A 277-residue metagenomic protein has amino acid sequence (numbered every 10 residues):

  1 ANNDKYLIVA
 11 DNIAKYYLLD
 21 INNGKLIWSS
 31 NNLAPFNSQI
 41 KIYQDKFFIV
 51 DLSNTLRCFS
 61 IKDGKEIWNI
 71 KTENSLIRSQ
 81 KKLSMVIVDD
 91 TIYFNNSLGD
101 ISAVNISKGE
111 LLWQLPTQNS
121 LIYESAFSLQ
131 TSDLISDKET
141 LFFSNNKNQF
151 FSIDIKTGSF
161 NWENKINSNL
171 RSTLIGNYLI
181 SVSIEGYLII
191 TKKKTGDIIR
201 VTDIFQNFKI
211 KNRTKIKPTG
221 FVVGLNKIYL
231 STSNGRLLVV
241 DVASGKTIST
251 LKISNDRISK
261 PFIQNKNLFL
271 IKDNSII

Functional and structural regions predicted by a protein language model:
A1-N2, K25-Q44, K65-D89, E110-K138 (+3 more regions): Extracytoplasmic beta-rich repeat domains
A1-N3, L7-N12, L18, S29-S30: Post-signal-peptide, soluble extracytosolic/periplasmic N-terminal scaffold domains of envelope/secretory systems
D11-N12, Q44, D51-L52, D89 (+8 more regions): Structural signature of WD-repeat beta-propellers
D20-G24, S60-G64, N105-G109, D154-T157 (+2 more regions): Short loop/turn segments that connect beta-strands within beta-propeller blades
I175, S181-K193, D197, V201-V240: Loop/turn-rich, solvent-exposed surfaces of beta-rich toroidal or solenoidal domains
K227, T232-I277: C-terminal closing repeat unit and adjoining cap/tail of repeat-based domains
